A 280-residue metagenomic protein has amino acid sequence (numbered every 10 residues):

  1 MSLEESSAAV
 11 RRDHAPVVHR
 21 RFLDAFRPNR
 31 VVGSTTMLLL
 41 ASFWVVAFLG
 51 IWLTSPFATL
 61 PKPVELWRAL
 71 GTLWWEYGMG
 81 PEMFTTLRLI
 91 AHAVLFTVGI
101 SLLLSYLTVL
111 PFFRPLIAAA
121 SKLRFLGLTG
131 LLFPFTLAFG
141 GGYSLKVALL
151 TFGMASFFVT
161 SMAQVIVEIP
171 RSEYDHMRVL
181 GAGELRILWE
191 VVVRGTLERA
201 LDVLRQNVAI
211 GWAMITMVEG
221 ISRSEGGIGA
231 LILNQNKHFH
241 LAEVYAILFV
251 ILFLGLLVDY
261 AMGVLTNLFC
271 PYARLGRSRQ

Functional and structural regions predicted by a protein language model:
M1-S42, Y260-Q280: Transmembrane alpha-helical segments of polytopic membrane transport and secretion proteins
R21-V31, W52-L95: Periplasmic/extracellular loop-to-transmembrane helix junction in inner-membrane transport proteins
H92-S121: Transmembrane-helix boundary motif in ABC transporter permease subunits
G99-L103, L145-Y174, R205-M214, V258-M262: Membrane-embedded alpha-helices of multi-pass transport/permease systems
S121-F157, Q164-V165: Generic hydrophobic transmembrane alpha-helix motif, especially the helices
A148-F152, L185-V218, A246, V250 (+1 more regions): Transmembrane alpha-helices
S161-A200, I232: Short cytoplasmic-facing helical segments at TM-TM junctions of multi-pass membrane proteins
I228-L268: Hydrophobic alpha-helical transmembrane segments of polytopic membrane proteins
